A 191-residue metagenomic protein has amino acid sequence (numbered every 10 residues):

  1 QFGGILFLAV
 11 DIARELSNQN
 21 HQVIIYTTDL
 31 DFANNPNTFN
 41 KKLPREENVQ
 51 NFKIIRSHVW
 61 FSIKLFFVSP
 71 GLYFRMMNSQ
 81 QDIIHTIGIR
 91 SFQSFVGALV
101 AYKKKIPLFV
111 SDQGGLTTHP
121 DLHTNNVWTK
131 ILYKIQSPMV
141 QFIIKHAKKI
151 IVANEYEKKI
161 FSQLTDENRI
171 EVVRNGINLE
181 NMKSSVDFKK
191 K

Functional and structural regions predicted by a protein language model:
G4-L16: Short amphipathic alpha-helix
N18, V23, T38-S62: Conserved nucleotide-sugar phosphate-binding/catalytic loop shared by glycosyltransferases and other
D29, Y156, G176: Carbohydrate-associated surface elements
N37-R45, K183-K191: A short helix/loop element that forms part of the nucleotide-sugar donor recognition site in Leloir-type
N48-R75, H123-L132: A short, charged, and often flexible helix/loop element on the N-terminal side of the glycosyltransferase catalytic
V68-G71, I83-T118: An aromatic- and histidine-rich active-site surface loop
T86, V152-A153: Short beta-strand scaffold positions
L99-K103, P107, L116, K130-I150 (+1 more regions): Membrane-proximal helix-turn-helix segments that form the acceptor-binding/catalytic region of lipid-linked
